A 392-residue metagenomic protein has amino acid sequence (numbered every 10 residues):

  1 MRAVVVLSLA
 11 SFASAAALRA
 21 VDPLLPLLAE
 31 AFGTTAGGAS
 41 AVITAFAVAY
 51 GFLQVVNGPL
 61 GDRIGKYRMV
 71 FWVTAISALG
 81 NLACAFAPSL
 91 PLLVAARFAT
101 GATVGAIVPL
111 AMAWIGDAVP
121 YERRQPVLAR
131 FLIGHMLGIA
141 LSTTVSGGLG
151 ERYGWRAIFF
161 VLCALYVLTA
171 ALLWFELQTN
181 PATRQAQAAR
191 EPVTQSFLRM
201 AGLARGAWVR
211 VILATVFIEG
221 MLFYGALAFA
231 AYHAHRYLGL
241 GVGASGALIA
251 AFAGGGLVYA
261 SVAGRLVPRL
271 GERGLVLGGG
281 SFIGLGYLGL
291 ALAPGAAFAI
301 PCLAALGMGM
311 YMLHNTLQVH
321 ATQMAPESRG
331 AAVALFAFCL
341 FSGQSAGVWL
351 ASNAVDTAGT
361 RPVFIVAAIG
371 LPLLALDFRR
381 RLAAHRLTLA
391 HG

Functional and structural regions predicted by a protein language model:
G33, G65, F86-L92, T103 (+2 more regions): Helix-breaking motifs and short loop linkers at transmembrane-helix boundaries and internal kinks in secondary membrane
F52-P88: Conserved MFS/SLC helix-loop-helix module at the cytosolic interface between two early adjacent transmembrane helices
L53-G65, Y259-G271, V355-D356: Helix-to-loop junctions at the C-terminal end of transmembrane segments in multipass secondary transporters
G80, P91-T100, A297-A305: Paired small-residue
L92, P120-P126, R130-L177: Helix-loop-helix hairpin linking two adjacent transmembrane segments in secondary transporters
A96-G134: Cytoplasmic helix-loop-helix junction between adjacent transmembrane helices in 12-TM secondary transporters
Q178-I212: Juxtamembrane intracellular "pre-TM" segments in multi-pass secondary transporters
R273-L317: C-terminal transmembrane helical hairpin of 12-TM major facilitator-type secondary transporters
